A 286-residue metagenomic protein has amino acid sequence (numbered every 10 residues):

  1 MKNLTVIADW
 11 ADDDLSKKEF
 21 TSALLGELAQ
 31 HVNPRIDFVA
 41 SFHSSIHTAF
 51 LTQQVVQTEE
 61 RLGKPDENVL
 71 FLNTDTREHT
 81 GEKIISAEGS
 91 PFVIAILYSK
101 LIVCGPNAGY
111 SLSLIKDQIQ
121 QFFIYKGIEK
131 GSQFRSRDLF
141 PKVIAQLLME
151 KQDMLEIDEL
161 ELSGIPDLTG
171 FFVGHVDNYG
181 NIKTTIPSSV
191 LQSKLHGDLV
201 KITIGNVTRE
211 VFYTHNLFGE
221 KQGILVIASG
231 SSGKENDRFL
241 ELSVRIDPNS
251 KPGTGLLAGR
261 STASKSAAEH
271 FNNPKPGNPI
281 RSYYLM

Functional and structural regions predicted by a protein language model:
M1-N73, Y283: Alpha/propeptide regions of enzymes that mature by internal proteolysis
K2-T5, P34-D37, E67-F71, P91-I94 (+9 more regions): Structural motif
N3, A29, N33-R35, H43 (+3 more regions): Active-site histidine-anchored catalytic micro-motif
N3, N272-M286: Short, basic/aromatic-enriched C-terminal tail that caps enzymatic domains
W10-L15, R77, Y179-I182: Short acidic, Gly/Ser-rich segments with clustered Asp/Glu that frequently serve as metal-coordination loops in enzyme
I115-K201: Anionic-ligand-binding alpha/beta catalytic cores of soluble enzymes and soluble regulatory domains that recognize
T185-N273: A conserved acidic, glycine/proline-rich C-terminal tail/linker
